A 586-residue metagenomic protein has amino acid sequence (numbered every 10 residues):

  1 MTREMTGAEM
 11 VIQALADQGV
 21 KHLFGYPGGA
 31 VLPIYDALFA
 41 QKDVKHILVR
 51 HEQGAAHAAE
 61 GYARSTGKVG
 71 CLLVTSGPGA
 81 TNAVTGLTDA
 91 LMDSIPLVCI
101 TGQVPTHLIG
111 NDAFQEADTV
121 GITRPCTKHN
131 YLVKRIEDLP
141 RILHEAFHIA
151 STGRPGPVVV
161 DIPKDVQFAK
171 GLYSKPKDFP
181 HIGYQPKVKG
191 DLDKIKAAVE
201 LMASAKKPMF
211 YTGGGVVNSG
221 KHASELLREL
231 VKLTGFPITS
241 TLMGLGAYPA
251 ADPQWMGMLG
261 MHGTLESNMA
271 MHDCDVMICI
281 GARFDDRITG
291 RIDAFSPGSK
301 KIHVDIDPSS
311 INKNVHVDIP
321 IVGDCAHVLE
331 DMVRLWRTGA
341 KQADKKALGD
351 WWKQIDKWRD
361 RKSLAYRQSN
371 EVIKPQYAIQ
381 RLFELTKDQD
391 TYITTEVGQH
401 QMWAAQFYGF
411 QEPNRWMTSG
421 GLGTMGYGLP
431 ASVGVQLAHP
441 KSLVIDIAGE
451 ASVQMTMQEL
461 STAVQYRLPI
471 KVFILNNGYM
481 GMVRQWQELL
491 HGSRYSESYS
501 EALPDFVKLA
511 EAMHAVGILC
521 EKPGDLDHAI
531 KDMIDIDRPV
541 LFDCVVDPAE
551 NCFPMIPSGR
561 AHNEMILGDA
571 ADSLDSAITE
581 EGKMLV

Functional and structural regions predicted by a protein language model:
M1-T2, E137, E200, A205 (+4 more regions): Phosphate/pyrophosphate-binding active-site segments
A8-V20, G61-G67, L91, I149-R154 (+6 more regions): Glycine-rich phosphate/diphosphate-binding loops that line cofactor/substrate pockets in enzymes
V11-I12, A16, V20-K21, G29 (+3 more regions): Active-site diphosphate/adenylate-binding microenvironment
K21-G25, V44-I47, S65-V104, Y211-T212 (+3 more regions): A short, small-residue-rich loop immediately preceding and capping a beta-strand
R64, G214-I302, F410-K441, Q454-M457 (+4 more regions): Glycine-rich, anion-gripping cofactor-binding loops and their flanking helix/strand elements in enzyme active sites
I100, L108-I109, F114-Q115, N268 (+5 more regions): Thiamine diphosphate
T101-I142, K164, G244-K353, I530: Glycine-rich, acidic loop regions that bind phosphate or pyrophosphate groups
E145, I149-S204, L364, L567: Conformationally flexible catalytic loops at phosphate/diphosphate-handling active centers
